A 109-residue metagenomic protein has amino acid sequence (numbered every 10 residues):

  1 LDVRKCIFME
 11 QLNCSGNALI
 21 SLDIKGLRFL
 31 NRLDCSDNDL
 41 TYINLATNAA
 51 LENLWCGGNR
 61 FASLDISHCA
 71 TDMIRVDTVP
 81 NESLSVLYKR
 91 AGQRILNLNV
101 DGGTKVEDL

Functional and structural regions predicted by a protein language model:
L1, L22-I24, I43-L45, L64 (+1 more regions): Canonical leucine-rich repeat
R4, K25, A46, S67 (+3 more regions): A structural detector for beta-sheet-dominated domains
K5-E10, G26-N31, T47-E52, C69-I74 (+1 more regions): Short, solvent-exposed linear patches
E10-C14, N31-C35, E52-C56, I74-T78 (+1 more regions): Conserved hydrophobic beta-strand positions in leucine-rich repeat
N17, N38, N59, N81-E82: Consensus "Asn ladder" position of solenoid repeat domains
I20, T41, A62, D72 (+1 more regions): Leucine-rich repeat
F61, I66-S67: Long, contiguous interaction/targeting segments characteristic of exported/extracellular or secretory-pathway proteins
T71-L109: C-terminal capping region of solenoid repeat domains
